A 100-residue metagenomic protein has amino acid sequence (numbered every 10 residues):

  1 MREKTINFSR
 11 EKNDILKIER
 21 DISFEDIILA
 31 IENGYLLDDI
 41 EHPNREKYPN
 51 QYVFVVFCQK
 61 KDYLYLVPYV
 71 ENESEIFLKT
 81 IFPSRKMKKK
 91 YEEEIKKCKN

Functional and structural regions predicted by a protein language model:
M1-N100: Ribonuclease/tRNase effector modules and their secretory precursors
